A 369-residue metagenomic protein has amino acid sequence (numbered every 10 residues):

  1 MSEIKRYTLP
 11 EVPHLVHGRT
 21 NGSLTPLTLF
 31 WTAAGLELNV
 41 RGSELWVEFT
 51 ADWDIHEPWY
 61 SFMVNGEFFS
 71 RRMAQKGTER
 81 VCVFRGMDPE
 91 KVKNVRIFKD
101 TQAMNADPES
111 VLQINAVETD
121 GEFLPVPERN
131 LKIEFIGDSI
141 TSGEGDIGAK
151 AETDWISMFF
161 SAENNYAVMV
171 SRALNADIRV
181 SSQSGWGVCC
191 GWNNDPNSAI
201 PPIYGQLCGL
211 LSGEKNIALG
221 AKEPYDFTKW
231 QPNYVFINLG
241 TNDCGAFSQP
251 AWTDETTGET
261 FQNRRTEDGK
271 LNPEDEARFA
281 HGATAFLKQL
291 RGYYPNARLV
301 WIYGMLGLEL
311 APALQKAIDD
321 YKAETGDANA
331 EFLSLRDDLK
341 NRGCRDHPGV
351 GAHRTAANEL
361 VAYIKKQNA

Functional and structural regions predicted by a protein language model:
M1-I136, I140-A162, A369: N-terminal secretory targeting modules
W31-A33, D146, E152-N272, A277 (+3 more regions): Conserved SGNH/GDSL esterase-like catalytic core that processes O-acyl groups on lipids and polysaccharides
E128, W230, R291-Y294: Short, conserved loop/helix-junction motifs that constitute active-site signature segments in enzyme catalytic cores
K132-I136, T141, I178-S181, N233-N238 (+2 more regions): Structural recognition of the beta-strand scaffold that forms the well-ordered cores of secreted hydrolase catalytic
A167-D177, F286-R298, Y321-D327: A structural motif corresponding to the C-terminal end of an alpha-helix and its immediate exit/capping segment
F279, A283, H353: Aromatic/hydrophobic pocket-lining residues that form the small-molecule binding cavity in soluble enzyme cores
R298-C344, V350-A369: Extracellular serine-dependent O-acyl
